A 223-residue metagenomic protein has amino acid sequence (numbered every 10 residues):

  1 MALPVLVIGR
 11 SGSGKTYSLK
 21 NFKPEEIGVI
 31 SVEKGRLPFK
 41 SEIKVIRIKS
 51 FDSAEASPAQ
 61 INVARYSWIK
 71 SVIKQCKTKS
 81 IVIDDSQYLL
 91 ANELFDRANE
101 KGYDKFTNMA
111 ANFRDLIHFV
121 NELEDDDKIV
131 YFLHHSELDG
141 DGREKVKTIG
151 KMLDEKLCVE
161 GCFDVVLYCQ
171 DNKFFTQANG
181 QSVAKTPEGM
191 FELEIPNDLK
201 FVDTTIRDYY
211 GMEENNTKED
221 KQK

Functional and structural regions predicted by a protein language model:
M1-C76, S80-V82, Y88: Conserved P-loop
P24, K40, D125, E160-G161: Short, well-ordered coil/turn elements that cap or connect secondary structure elements
I27-V29, V130, V166-Y168: Short, well-ordered beta-strand core segments
I48-F51, L133, C169: Conserved beta-strand termini and adjacent loop/short-helix elements that scaffold enzyme active sites in alpha/beta
V72-C76, V120-E124, F163: Hydrophobic, Leu/Ile/Phe/Ala-enriched alpha-helical segments that form helix-helix packing faces
S80-C158: P-loop NTPase motor core
L138-K223: Conserved GTP-binding G-domain of TRAFAC-class P-loop NTPases and closely related GTPase folds
